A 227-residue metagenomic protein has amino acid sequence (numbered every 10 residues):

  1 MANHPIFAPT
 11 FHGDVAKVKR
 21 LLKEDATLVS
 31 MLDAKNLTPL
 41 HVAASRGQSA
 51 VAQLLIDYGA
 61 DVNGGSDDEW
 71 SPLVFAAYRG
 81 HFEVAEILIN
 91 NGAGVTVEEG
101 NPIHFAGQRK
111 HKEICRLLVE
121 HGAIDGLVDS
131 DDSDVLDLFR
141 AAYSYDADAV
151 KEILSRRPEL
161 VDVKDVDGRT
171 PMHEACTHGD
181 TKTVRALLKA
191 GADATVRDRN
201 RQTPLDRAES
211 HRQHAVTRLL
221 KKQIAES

Functional and structural regions predicted by a protein language model:
M1-A8, N91, Q108-R156, E209-S227: Ankyrin-repeat-protein effector appendages
A2-I6, L32-T38, G65-S71, V97-I103 (+3 more regions): Ankyrin-repeat boundary/"N-cap" motif
A8-G13, V42-Q48, F75-H81, F105-H111 (+3 more regions): Ankyrin repeat A-helix N-terminal signature
A16, R20, A26, M31-L37 (+1 more regions): Eukaryote-specific detector of the first structured module of a protein
K17, A50-V51, E83-V84, E113-I114 (+3 more regions): Conserved ankyrin/ankyrin-like repeat signature
L22-T27, Q53-D61, E86-G94, V119-I124 (+3 more regions): Ankyrin repeat domain, specifically the short helix-to-loop turn at the C-terminus of the second helix of each repeat
D57-K110: A generic tandem-repeat structural signature
S144-D148, S155, E159, V166-D167 (+5 more regions): C-terminal "tail" modules appended to repeat-scaffold proteins
